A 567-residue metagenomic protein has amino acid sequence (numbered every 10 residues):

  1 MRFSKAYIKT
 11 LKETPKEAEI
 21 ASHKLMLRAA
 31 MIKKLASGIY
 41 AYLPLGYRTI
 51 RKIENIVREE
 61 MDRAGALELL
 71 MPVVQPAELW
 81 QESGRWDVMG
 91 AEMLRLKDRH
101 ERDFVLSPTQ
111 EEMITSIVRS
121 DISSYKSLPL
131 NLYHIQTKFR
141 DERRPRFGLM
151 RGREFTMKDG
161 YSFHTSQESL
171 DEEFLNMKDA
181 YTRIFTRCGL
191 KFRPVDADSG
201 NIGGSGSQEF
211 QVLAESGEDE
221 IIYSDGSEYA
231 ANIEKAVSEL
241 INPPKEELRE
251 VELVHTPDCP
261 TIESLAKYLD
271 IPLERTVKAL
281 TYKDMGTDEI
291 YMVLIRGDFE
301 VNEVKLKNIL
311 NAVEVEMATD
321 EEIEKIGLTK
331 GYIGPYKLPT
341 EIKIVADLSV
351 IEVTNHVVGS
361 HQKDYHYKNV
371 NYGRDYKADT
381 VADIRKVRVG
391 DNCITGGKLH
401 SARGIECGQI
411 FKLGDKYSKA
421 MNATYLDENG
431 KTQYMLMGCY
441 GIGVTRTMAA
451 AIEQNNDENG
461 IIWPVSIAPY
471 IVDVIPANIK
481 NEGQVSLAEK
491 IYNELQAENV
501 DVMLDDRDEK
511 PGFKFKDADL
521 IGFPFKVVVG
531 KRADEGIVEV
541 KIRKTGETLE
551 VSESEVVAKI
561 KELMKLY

Functional and structural regions predicted by a protein language model:
M1-Y567: NTP/phosphate- and nucleic-acid-binding module
